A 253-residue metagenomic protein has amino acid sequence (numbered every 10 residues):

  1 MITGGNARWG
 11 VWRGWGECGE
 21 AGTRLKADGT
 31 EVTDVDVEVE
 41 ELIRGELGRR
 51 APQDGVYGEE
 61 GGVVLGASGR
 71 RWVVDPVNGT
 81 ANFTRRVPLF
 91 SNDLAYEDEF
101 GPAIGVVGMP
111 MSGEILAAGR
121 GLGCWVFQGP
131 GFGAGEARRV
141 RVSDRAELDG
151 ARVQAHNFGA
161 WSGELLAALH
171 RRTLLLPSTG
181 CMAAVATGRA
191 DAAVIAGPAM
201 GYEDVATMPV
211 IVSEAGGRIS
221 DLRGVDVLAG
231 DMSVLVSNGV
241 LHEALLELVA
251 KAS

Functional and structural regions predicted by a protein language model:
M1-V77, V240-L241, L246-E247: N-terminal subdomain of lithium-sensitive/metallo-dependent phosphomonoesterases centered on the IMPase/IPPase/PAP
V11-G14, D36, L47, T80 (+6 more regions): Residue-level signal for inorganic ion chemistry
C18-G19, F90, A118-G123, S213 (+1 more regions): A short, compositionally biased
V37, E60, P76-G79, P110 (+3 more regions): Generic detector of well-ordered alpha-helical packing
Q53-E59, A134-E136, R218: Short gly/ser/thr-rich secondary-structure transition/capping motifs
G66-P130: DPxDG-like acidic metal-binding loop motif
R141-S253: An extended, acidic
